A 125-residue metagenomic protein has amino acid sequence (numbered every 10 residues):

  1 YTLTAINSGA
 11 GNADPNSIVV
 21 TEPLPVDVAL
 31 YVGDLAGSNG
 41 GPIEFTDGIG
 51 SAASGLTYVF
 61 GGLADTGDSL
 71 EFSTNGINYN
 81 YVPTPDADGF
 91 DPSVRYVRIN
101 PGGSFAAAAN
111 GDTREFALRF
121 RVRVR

Functional and structural regions predicted by a protein language model:
Y1-R125: Exported/extracytosolic protein signature
